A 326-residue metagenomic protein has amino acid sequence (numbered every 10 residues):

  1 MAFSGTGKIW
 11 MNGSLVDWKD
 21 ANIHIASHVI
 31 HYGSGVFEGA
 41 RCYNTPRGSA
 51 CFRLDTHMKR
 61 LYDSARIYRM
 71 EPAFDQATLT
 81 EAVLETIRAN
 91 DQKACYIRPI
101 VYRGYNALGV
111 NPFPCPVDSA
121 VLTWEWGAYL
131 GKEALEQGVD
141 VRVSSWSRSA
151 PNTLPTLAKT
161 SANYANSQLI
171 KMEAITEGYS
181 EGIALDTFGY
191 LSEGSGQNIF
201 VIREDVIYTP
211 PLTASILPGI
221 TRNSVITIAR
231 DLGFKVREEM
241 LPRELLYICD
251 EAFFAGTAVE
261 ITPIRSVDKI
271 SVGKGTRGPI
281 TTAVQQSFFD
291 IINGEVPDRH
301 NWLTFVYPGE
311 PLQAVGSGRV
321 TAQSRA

Functional and structural regions predicted by a protein language model:
M1-F74, T78-E85, L108-A326: Helix-start/capping segments and mature chain N-termini
R88-C95, F234: Short secondary-structure junctions
Y102-A107: Short, internal active-site loops enriched in acidic
